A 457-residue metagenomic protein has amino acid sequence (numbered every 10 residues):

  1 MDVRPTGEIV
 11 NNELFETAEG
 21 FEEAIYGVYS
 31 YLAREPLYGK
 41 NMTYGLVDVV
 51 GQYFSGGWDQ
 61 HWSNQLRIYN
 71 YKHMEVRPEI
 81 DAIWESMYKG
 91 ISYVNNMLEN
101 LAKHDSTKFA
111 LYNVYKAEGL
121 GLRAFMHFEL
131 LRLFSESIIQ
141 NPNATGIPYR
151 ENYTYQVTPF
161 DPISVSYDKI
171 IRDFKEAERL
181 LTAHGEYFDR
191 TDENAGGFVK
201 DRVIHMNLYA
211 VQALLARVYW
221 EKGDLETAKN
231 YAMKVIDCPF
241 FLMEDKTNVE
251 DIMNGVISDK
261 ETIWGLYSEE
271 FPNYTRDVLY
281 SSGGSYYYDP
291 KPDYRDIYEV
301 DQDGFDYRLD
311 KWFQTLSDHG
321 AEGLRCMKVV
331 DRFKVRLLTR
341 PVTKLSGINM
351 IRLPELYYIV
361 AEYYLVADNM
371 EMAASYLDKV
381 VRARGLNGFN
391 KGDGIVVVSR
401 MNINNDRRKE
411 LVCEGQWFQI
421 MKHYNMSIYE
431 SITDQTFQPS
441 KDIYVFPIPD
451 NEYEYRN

Functional and structural regions predicted by a protein language model:
M1-L46, A232, A374, G388-F389 (+1 more regions): Membrane-proximal, proline-rich intrinsically disordered regions
I25, I91-V94, Y167, F174 (+3 more regions): Inward-facing hydrophobic residues that define packing positions of alpha-helical scaffold repeats
M42-G51, E136-N143, E186-D277, K391-D393: Short, surface-exposed recognition loops and adjoining beta-strand edges that mediate ligand/DNA contacts, enriched
H61-F134, D161-S164, L181, T343-I348 (+2 more regions): Conserved, well-structured interaction surfaces
H205, K229-L353, L386, E410 (+5 more regions): Hydrophobic-face positions in mid-chain alpha helices that act as interaction patches
